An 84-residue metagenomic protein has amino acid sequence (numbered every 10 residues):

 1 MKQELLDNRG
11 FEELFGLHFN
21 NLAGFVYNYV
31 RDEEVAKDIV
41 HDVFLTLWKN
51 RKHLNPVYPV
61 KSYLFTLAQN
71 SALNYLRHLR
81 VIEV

Functional and structural regions predicted by a protein language model:
M1-N21, N28: N-terminal module of bacterial RNA polymerase sigma factors
E4, F44-P59, L79: Sigma70-family region 2
L14, Y63, L79: Alpha-helical DNA-contacting segments of helix-turn-helix folds
N20, G24-N28, E34, H41: DNA-contacting interfaces and partner/effector-binding or oligomerization modules in DNA-centric proteins
L22, V26, L47, R51 (+1 more regions): Hydrophobic recognition helices of helix-based DNA-binding modules
G24, D38-L45, Y58-N70: Structural recognition of an alpha-helix C-terminal capping motif at a helix-to-coil junction
T66-V84: Arg/Lys-rich amphipathic alpha helix in sigma70-family domain 2
